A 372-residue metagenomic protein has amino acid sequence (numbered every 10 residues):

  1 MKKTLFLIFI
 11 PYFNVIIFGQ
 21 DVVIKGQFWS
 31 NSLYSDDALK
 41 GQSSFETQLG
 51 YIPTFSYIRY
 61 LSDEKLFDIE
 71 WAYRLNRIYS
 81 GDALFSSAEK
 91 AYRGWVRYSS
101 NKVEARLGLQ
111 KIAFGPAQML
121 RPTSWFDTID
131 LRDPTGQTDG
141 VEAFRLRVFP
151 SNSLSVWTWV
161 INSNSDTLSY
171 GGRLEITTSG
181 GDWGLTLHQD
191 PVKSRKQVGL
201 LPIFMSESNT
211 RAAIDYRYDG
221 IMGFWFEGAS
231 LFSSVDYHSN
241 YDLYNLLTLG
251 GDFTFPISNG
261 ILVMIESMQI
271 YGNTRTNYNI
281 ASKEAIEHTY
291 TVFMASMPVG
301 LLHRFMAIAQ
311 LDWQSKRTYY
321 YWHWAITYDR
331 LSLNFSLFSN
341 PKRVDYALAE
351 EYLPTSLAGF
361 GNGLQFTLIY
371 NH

Functional and structural regions predicted by a protein language model:
D21-I24, S44-E46, Y60-F67, N101-K102 (+1 more regions): Signature for the C-terminal beta-barrel architecture of outer-membrane proteins
V22-S30, F67-W71, A105-L107, S155-T158 (+8 more regions): Transmembrane beta-strands of outer-membrane beta-barrel proteins
S30-D36, R59, Y73-Y79, S100-K102 (+10 more regions): Transmembrane beta-strands of outer-membrane beta-barrel pores
S32-G50, L200: Surface-exposed strand-loop-strand hairpins of Gram-negative outer-membrane beta-barrel proteins
Y51-R59, R93-Y98, F144-V148, G172-I176 (+5 more regions): Residues on the lipid-exposed face of transmembrane beta-strands in outer-membrane beta-barrel proteins
I58-S155, K342: Outer membrane beta-barrel
N259-A325: C-terminal structural cap/anchor segments
I326-S339, S356-H372: Outer-membrane beta-barrel "beta-signal"
